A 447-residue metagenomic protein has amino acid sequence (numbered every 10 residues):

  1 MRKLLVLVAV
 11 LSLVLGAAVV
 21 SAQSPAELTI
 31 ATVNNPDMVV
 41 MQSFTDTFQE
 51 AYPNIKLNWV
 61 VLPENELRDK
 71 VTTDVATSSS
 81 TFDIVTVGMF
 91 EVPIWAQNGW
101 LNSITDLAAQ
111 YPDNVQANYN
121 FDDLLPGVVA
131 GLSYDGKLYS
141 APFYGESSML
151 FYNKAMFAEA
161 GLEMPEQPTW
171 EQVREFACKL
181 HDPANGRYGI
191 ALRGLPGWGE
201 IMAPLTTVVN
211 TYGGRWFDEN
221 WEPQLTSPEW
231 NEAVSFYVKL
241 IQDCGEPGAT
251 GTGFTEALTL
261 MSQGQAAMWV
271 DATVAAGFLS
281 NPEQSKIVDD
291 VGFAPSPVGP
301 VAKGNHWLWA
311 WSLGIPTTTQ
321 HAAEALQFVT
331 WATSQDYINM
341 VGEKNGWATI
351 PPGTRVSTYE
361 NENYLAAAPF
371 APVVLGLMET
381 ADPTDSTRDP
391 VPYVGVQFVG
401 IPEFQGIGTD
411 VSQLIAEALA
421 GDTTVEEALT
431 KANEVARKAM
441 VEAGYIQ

Functional and structural regions predicted by a protein language model:
P25-N35, I55-V60, D83-I84, I190: Short, well-ordered beta-strand elements
S43, T47-L124, E159-E163, L260 (+2 more regions): Extracytoplasmic "Venus flytrap"/periplasmic binding protein-like
M89-S147, I201, D290-A294, G376-E379 (+1 more regions): Hinge/lid segment of periplasmic solute-binding proteins
T105-L124, E166, G194-L195, Y212-E232 (+5 more regions): Short, solvent-exposed loop/beta-turn-alpha elements that line the ligand-binding surface or hinge of extracytoplasmic
A130-F143, S148, E171-P223, W230 (+2 more regions): Extracytoplasmic/periplasmic solute-binding protein
F151-K154, L308-H321, M340: A bilobed periplasmic-binding-protein/Venus flytrap-type ligand-binding module shared by bacterial periplasmic
F176-H181, E219-G251, G292-P297: Glycine-centered hinge/linker elements that transmit conformational signals in sensory and ligand-binding systems
P369-V435: C-terminal capping/gating helix-and-loop segments adjacent to ligand/active sites or protein-protein/ligand interfaces
